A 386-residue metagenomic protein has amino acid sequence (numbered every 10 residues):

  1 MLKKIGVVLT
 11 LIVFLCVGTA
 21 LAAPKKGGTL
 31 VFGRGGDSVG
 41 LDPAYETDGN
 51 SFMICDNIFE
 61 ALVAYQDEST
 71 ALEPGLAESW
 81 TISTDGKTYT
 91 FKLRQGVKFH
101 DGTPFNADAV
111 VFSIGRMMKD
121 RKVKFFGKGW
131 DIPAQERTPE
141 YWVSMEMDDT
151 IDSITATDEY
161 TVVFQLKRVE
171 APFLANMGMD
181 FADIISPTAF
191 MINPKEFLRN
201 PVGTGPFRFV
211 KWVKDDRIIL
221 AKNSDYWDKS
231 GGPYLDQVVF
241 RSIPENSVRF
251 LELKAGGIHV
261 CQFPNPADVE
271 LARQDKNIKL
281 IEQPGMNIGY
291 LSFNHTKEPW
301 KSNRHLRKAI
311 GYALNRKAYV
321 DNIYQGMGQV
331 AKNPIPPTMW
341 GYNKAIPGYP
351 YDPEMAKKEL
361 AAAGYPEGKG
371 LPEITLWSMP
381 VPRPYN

Functional and structural regions predicted by a protein language model:
G27-G36, E78, T88-T90, V110-S113 (+5 more regions): Short, well-ordered beta-strand elements
G33-T84, V202: N-terminal lobe/hinge region of extracytoplasmic solute-binding protein
G36-F52, L76, T103, F125-F126 (+5 more regions): A structural "hinge/loop" feature
Q66-D67, D149, V169-P233, Q237-V239 (+3 more regions): Gly/Pro-rich hinge or "lid" segments in bacterial periplasmic/extracellular proteins
E78-G129, V163, E252, W300: Aromatic- and charge-enriched surface segment that lines or borders ligand/interaction sites
K92, V111, G127-P187: Surface-exposed binding/hinge segments that line and control ligand-binding clefts or catalytic entry sites
K124, V210-A221, V239-K297, K317 (+3 more regions): Extracellular/periplasmic solute-recognition and catalytic clefts
A221-S224, I281, S302-N386: Append "and occasionally in soluble cytosolic enzymes with long acidic Gly/Pro-rich linkers
